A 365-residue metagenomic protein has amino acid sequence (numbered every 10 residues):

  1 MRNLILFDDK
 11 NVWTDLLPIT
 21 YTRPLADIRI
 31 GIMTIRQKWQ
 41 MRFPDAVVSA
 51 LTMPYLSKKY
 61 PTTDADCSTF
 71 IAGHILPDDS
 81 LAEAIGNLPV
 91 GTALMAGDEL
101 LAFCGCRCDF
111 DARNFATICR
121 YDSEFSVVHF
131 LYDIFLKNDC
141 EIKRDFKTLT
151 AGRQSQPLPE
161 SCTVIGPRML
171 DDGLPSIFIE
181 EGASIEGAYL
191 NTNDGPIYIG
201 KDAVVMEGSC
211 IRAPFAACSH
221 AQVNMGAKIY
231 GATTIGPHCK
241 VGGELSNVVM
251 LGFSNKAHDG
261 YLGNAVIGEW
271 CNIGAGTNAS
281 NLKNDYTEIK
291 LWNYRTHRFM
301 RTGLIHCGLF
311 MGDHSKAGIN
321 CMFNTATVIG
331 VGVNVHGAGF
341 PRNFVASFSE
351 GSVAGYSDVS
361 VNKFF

Functional and structural regions predicted by a protein language model:
M1-G173, G182, S347-F365: Terminal amphipathic alpha-helical/low-complexity segments used for targeting or macromolecular assembly
V12-W13, D27, M225-G226, A232 (+1 more regions): Glycine-rich hexapeptide-repeat left-handed beta-helix
T20-R23, G208, T302: Short coil/turn segments at secondary-structure junctions
L56-K59, L81, S209, D259 (+1 more regions): A generic local structural motif
C67, C104-C108, C119, C140 (+7 more regions): Generic recognition of cysteine residues
C67, G187, G332: Conserved beta-strand and immediately adjacent loop positions that scaffold enzyme active sites
E99-L101, N191, F323: Short, charged beta-turn/beta-strand-edge "cap" motif at the junction between a beta-strand and an adjacent loop
Q154-E160, V164, M169-L174, F178 (+4 more regions): Extended beta-solenoid/beta-helix repeat architectures
